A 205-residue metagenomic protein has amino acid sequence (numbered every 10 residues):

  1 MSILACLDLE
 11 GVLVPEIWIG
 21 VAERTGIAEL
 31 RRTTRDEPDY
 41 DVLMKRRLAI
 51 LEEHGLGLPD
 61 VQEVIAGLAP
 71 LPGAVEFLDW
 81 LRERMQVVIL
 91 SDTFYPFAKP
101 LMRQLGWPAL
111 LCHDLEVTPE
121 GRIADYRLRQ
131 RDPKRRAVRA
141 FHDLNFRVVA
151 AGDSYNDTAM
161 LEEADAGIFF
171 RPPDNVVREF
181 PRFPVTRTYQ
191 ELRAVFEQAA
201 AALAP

Functional and structural regions predicted by a protein language model:
S2-D114, T118-P119: Alpha-helical substrate-recognition element adjacent to the catalytic core
D79, R139, T158-A159: Alpha-helical segments flanking ligand/cofactor-binding loops in enzyme cores
E83-M85, F141-R147, L203: Glycine-rich phosphate-binding loop signature in dinucleotide/nucleotide-binding domains
V87-D92, F146-R187: Acidic, Mg2+-coordinating phosphoryl-transfer loop and its flanking beta/alpha structural elements, shared across
Y95, E162-A164, N175, E197-P205: An extended, acidic
Y95-K99, D157-T158, R193: Short, well-ordered alpha-helical microsegments
P96-V148, E179: Substrate-recognition "cap/lid" segment bordering the active-site pocket of phosphatases
L111, F183-L192: Short acidic-hydrophobic, aromatic-tinged amphipathic segments that line or gate anion-handling sites
